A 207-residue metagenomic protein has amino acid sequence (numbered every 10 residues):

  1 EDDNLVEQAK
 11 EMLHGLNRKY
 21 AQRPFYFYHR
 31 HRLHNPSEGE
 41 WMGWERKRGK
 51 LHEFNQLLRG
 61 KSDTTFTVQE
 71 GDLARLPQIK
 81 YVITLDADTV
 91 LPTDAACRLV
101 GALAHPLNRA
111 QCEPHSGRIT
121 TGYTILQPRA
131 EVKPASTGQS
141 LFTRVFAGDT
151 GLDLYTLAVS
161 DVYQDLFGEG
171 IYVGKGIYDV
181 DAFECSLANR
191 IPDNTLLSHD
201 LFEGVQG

Functional and structural regions predicted by a protein language model:
E1-G207: Internal catalytic domains of large membrane-associated glycosyltransferases
